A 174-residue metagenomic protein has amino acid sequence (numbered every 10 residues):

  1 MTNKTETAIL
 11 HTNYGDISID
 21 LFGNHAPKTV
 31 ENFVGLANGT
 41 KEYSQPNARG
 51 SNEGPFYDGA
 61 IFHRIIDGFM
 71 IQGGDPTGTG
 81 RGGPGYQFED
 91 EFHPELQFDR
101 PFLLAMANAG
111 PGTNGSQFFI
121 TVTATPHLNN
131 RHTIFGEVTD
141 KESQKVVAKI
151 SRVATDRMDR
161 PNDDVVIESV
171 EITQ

Functional and structural regions predicted by a protein language model:
M1-Q174: Cyclophilin-like peptidyl-prolyl cis-trans isomerases
